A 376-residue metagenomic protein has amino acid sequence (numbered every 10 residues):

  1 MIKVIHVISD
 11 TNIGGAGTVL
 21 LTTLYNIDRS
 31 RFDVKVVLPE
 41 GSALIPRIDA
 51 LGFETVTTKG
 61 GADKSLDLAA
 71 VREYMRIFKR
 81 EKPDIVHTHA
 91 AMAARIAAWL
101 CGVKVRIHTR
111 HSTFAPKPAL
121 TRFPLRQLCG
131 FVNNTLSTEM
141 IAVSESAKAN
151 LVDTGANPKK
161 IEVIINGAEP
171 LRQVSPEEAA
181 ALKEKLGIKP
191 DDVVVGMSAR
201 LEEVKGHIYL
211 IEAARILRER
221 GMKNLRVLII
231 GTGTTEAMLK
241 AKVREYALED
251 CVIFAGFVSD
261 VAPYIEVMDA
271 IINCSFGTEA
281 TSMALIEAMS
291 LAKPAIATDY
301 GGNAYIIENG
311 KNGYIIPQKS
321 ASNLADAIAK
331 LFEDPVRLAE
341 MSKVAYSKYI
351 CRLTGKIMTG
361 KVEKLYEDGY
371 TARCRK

Functional and structural regions predicted by a protein language model:
M1-K376: Membrane-interface segments of envelope glycosyltransferases acting on lipid-linked substrates or membrane lipids
